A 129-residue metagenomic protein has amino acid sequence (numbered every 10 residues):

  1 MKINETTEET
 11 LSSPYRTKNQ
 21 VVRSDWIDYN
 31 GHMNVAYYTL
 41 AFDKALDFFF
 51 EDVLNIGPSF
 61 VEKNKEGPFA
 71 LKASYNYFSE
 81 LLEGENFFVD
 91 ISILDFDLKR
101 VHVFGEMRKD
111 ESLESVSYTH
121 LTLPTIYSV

Functional and structural regions predicted by a protein language model:
M1-A70, S128: Hot-dog-fold acyl-thioester-processing enzymes
T17-N19, F104, Y118: Well-ordered beta-strand positions in beta-sheet-rich domains
D28, K109-D110: Short, acidic, Ser/Thr-enriched surface-loop or helix-capping motifs
F50-V101: Hydrophobic beta-strand-centered segment that forms part of the acyl-chain substrate-binding groove
K99-K109, S115: Mid-chain, well-packed structural core segment of small domains
L113-L121: Short peripheral tails and domain-boundary helices/loops at the edges of structured domains
H120, T125-V129: Single conserved hydrophobic/aromatic residue that forms the stacking wall/gate of nucleotide- or nucleobase-binding
